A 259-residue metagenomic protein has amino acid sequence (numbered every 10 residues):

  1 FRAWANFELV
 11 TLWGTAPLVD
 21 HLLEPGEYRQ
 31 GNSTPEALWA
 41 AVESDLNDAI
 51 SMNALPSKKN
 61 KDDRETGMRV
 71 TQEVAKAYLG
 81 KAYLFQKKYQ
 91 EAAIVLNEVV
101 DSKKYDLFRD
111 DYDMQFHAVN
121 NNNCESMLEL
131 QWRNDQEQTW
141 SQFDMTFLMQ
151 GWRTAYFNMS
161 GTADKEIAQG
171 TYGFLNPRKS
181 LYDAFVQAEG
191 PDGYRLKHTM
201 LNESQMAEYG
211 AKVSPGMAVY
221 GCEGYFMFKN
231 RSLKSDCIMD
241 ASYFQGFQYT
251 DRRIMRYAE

Functional and structural regions predicted by a protein language model:
F1-V70, Q86-E91, F226, R231-M255: Aromatic-anchored glycine-rich loop motif in surface-exposed flexible loops
E43, E125, E259: Acidic-residue sensor for enzyme active/binding pockets
N47, R69-A218: An aromatic- and glycine-enriched ligand-binding surface/loop that stacks and positions planar moieties
G193-E259: C-terminal substrate/ligand-recognition segments
